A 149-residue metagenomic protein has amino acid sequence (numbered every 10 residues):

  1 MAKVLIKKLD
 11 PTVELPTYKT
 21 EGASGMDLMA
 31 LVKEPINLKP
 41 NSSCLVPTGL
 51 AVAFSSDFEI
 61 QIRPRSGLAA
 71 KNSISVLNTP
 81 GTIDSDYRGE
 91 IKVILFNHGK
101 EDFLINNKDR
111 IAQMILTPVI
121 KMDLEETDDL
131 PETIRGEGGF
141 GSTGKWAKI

Functional and structural regions predicted by a protein language model:
M1-I149: DUTPase catalytic domain/fold
